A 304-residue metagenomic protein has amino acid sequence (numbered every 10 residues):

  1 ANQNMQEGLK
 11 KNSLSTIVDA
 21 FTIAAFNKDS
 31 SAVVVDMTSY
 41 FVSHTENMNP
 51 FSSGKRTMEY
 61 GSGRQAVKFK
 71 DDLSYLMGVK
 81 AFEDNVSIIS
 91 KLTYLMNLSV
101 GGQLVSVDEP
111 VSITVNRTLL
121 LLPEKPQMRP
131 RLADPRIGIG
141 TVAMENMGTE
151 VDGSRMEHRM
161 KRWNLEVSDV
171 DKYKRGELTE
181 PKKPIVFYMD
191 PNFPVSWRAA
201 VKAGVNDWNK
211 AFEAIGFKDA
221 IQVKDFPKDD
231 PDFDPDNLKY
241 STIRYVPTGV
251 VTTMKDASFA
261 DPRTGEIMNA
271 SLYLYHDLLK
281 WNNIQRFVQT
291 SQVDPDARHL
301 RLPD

Functional and structural regions predicted by a protein language model:
A1-F193, A211, I215, A220 (+1 more regions): Auxiliary tRNA-acceptor-end handling modules of aminoacyl-tRNA synthetases
P194-R198: Alpha-helix N-cap/helix-initiation motif
A199-N206, K210: Solvent-exposed, polar/charged alpha-helical surfaces in well-ordered, non-transmembrane soluble domains, broadly
